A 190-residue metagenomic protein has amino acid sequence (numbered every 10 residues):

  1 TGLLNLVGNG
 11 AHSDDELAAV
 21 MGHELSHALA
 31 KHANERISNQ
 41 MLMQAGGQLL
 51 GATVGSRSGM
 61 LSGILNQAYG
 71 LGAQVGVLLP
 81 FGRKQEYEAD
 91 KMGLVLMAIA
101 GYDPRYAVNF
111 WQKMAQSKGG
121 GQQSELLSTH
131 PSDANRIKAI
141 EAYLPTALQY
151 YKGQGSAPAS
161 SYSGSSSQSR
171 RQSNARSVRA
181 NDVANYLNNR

Functional and structural regions predicted by a protein language model:
T1-R190: A Zn2+-metalloprotease active-site environment signal
